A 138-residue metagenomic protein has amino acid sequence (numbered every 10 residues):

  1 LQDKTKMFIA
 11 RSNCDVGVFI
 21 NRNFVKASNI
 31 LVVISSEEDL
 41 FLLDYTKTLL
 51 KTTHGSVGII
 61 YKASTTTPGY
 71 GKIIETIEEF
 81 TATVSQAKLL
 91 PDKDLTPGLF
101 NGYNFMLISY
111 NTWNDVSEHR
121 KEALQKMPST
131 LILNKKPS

Functional and structural regions predicted by a protein language model:
L1-S138: Intrinsically disordered or low-complexity boundary/linker segments at protein termini and domain junctions
